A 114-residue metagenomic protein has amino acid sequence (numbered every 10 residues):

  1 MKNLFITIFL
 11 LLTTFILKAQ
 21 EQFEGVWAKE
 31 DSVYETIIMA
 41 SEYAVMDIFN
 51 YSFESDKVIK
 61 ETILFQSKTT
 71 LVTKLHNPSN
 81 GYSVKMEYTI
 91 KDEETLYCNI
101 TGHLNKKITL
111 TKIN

Functional and structural regions predicted by a protein language model:
M1-L4: Positively charged n-region of N-terminal signal peptides that target proteins for export
T7-T14: Bacterial N-terminal signal peptides
F15-A19: Sec/Tat signal peptide C-region and signal peptidase I cleavage site
Q20-E35: Tryptophan-anchored aromatic micro-motifs
G25-K29, D47-N50, L71-P78, Y97-T101: Short beta-strand segments that buttress and anchor functional surface loops
V33-T70: N-terminal glycine/threonine-rich, aromatic-flanked beta-hairpin/loop signature
K60-L64, T95-N114: Edge beta-strand at a domain terminus
S67, I90-E94: Residue-level recognition of beta-strand termini and adjacent short loop/turns
